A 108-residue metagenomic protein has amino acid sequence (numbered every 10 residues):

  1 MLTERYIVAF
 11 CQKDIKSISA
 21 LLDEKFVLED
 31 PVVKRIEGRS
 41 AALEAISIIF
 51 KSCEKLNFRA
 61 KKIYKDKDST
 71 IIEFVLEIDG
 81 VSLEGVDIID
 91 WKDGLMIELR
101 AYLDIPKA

Functional and structural regions predicted by a protein language model:
L2, Q12-K25: Short, well-ordered alpha-helical segments enriched in acidic and aromatic residues
E4-V8: Amphipathic alpha-helical repeat scaffolds
C11, E29, L43-A108: A beta-strand edge to alpha-helix "cap/lid" segment located at domain peripheries
V27-E37: A short gly/proline-enriched turn/hairpin at secondary-structure junctions
